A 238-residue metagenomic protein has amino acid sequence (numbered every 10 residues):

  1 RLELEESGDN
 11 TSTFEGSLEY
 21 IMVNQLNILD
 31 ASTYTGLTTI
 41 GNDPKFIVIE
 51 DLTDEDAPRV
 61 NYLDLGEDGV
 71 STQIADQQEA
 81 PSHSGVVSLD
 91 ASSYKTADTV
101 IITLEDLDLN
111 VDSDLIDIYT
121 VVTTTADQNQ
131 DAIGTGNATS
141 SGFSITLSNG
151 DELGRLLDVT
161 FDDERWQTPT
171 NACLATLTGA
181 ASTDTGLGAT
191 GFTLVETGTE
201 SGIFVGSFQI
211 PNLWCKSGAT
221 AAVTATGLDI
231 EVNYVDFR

Functional and structural regions predicted by a protein language model:
R1-R238: Extended, solvent-exposed regions of the mature portions of secreted/cell-surface glycoproteins
